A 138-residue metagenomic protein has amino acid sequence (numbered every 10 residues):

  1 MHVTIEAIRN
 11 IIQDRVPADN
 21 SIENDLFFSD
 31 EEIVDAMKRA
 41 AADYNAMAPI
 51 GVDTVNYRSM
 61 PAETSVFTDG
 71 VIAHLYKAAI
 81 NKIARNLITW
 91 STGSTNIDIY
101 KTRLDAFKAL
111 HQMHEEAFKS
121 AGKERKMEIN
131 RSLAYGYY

Functional and structural regions predicted by a protein language model:
M1-A62, A117-Y138: Conserved short "hinge" loops at termini or chain/domain junctions
H2, H74, H111-H114: Histidine (H) residue identity feature
I33-A36, F67, R103: Amphipathic alpha-helix face/heptad-repeat signature
P49, D53, Y76-I88: Short, solvent-exposed secondary-structure capping/transition elements
A62-I80: Elongated alpha-helical scaffolds
G93-L104: Eukaryote-specific, cytoplasm-facing alpha-helical/coiled-coil scaffolding segments in long proteins
T102-K119: Long, highly charged low-complexity segments enriched in Glu/Asp and Lys/Arg with interspersed Ser/Thr
